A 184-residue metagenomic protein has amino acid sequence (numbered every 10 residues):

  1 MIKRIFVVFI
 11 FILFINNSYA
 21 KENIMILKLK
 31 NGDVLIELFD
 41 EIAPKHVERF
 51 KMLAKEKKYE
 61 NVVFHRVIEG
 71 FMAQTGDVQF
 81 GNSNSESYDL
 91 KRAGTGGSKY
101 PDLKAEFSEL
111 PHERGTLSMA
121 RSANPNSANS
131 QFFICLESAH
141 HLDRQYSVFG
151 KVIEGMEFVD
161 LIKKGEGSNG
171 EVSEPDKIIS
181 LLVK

Functional and structural regions predicted by a protein language model:
I2, N17-K184: Cyclophilin-like peptidyl-prolyl cis-trans isomerases
R4-F14: Sec-dependent N-terminal signal peptides
